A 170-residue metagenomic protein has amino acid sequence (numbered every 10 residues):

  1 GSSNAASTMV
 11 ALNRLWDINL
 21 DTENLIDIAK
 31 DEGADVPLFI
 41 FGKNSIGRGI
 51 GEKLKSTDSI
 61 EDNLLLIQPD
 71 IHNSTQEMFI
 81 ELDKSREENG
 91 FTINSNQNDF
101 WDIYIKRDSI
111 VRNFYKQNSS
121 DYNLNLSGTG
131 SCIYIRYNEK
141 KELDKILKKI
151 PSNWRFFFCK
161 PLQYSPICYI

Functional and structural regions predicted by a protein language model:
S2-T22: DPxDG-like acidic metal-binding loop motif
I18-N123, R136-I170: ATP-dependent small-molecule kinase catalytic core of the GHMP/sugar-kinase superfamily and closely related
S131-I133: Conserved glycine-rich beta-strand-loop-beta hairpin in the small C-terminal domain of fold type I
